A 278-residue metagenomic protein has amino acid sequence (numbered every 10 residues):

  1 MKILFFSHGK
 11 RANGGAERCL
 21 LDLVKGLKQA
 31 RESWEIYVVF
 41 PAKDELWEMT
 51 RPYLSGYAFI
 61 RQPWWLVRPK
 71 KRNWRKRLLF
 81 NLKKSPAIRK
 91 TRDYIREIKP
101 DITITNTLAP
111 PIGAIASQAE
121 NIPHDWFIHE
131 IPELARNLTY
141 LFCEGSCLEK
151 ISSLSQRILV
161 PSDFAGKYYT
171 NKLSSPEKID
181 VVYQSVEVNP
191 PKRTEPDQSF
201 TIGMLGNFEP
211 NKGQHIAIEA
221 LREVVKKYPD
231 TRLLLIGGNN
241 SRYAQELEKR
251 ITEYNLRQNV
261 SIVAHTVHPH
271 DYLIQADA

Functional and structural regions predicted by a protein language model:
G14-K25, F200, N207-K226, Q245-E246: A conserved mid-protein helix/loop that constitutes part of the nucleotide-sugar donor-binding site
A30, Y37-K76, H124, Y254: Conserved nucleotide-sugar phosphate-binding/catalytic loop shared by glycosyltransferases and other
V38-E45, V186, L205, R232-E246: Glycosyltransferase donor-sugar binding loop
E45-L46, K84, P100-N121: An aromatic- and histidine-rich active-site surface loop
L54-A58, Q245-T266: Nucleotide-activated donor-binding/catalytic signature segment of Leloir-type glycosyltransferases, i.e., the conserved
P86-A87, P123-D125, I131-L154, V188: Nucleotide-sugar donor phosphate/pyrophosphate-binding loop at the beta->alpha transition of glycosyltransferases
K99-D101, I274-A278: Acidic donor-binding loop of glycosyltransferase active sites
F164, S185: Carbohydrate-associated surface elements
